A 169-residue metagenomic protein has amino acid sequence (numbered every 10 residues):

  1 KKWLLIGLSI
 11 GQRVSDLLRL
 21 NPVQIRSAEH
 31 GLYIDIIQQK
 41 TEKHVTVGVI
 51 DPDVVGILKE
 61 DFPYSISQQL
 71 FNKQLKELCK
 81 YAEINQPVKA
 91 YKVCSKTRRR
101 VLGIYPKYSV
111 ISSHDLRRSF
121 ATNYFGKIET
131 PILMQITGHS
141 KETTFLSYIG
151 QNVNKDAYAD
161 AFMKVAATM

Functional and structural regions predicted by a protein language model:
K1-L5, R26, Q39-T41, S67 (+1 more regions): Conserved catalytic core of the tyrosine transesterase superfamily
K1-V14, L18, H30, Q69: Basic, Lys/Arg- and aromatic-enriched nucleic-acid-binding interface segment
I10, R19-I57: Conserved tyrosine-mediated DNA breakage-rejoining catalytic core shared by Y-recombinases
Q24-G31, T122, G126-Y148: Short, polar N-cap/turn motifs at the start of nucleic acid-interacting alpha helices
V45-V55, Q135, S147-M169: DNA/chromatin major-groove-contacting recognition/catalytic segments
E60-Y64: Active-site rim elements
S65, K76-Q135: Short, basic (Lys/Arg/His-rich) helix/loop patches that form interaction surfaces in the mid-to-C-terminal regions
